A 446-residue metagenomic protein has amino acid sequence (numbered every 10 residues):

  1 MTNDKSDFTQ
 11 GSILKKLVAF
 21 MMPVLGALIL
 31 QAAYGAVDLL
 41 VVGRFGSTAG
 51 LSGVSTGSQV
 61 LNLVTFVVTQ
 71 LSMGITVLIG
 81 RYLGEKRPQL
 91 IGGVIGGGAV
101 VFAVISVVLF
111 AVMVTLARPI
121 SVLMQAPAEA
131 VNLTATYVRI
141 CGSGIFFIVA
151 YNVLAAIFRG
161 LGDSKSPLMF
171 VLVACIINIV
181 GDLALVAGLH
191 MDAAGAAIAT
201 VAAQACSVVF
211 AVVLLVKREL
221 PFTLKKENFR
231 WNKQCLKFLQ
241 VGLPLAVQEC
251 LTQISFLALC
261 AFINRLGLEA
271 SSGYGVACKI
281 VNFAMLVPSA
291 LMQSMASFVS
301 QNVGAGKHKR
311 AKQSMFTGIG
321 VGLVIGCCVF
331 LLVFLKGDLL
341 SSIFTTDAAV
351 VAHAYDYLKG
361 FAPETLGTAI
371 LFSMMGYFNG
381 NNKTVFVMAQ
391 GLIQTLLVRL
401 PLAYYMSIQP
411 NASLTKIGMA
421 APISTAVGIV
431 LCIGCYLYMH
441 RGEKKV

Functional and structural regions predicted by a protein language model:
M1-M21, I79-F146, G188-L243, V299-E364 (+1 more regions): Short alpha-helical transmembrane segments in multi-pass integral membrane proteins
F8-L40, R44-F45, Q59-G74, L78 (+7 more regions): N-terminal transmembrane alpha-helices
A19, V42-N62, E129-L133, A193-A194 (+6 more regions): Interfacial/gating helices of multi-pass transporter permease domains
A19-D38, I140, A174, A203-S207 (+4 more regions): Transmembrane helical elements of multi-pass membrane transporters/channels
I29, A33-S52, S121-A128, A184-M191 (+4 more regions): Helix-terminus/linker motif at the lipid-water interface of multi-pass membrane proteins
Q31, G35-V42, T65-S72, T76 (+17 more regions): Alpha-helical transmembrane segments and their lipid-water interface positions in multi-pass membrane proteins
L51-A111, I148-P167, G273-G337, T368-Q390: Small-residue-rich hydrophobic transmembrane alpha-helices
S72, C141-R159, P167-C175, A196-V209 (+5 more regions): Short runs within selected transmembrane alpha-helices of multi-pass transporters and secretion channels
